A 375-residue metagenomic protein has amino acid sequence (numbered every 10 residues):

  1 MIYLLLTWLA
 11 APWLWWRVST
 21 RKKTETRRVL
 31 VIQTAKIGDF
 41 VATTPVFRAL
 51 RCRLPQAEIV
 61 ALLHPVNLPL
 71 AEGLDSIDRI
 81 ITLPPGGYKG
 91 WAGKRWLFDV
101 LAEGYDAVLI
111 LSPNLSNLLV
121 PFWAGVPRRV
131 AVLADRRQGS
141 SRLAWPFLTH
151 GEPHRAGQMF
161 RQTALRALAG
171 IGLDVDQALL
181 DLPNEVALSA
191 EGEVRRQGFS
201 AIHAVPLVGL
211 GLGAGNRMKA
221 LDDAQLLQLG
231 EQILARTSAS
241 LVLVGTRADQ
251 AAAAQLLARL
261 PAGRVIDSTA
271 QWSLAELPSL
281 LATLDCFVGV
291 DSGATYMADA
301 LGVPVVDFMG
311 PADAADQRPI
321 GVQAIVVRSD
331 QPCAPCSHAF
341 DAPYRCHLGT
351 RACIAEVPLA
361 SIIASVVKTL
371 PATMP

Functional and structural regions predicted by a protein language model:
M1-P375: Catalytic machinery of carbohydrate-active enzymes, primarily nucleotide-sugar-dependent glycosyltransferases
